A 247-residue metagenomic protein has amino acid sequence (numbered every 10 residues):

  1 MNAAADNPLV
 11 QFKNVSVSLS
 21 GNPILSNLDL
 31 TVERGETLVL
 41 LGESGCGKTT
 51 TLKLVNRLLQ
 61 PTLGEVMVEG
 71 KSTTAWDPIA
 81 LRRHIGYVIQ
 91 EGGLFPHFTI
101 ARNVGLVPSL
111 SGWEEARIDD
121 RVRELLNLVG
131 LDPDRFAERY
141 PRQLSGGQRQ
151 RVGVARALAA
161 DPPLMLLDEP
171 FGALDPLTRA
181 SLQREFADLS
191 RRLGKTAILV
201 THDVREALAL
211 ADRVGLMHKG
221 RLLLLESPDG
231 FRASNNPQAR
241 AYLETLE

Functional and structural regions predicted by a protein language model:
N56: Helix-to-loop junction immediately C-terminal to a conserved catalytic motif
S72-G86, L110, E115-A116, F231-N235: ABC ATPase NBD coupling module
A101-S109, D119, R123: Short helical segment in ABC ATPase nucleotide-binding domains corresponding to the A-loop/adjacent helical element
A116-R135, D188: Conserved ABC ATPase "signature" region
R139-L144, Q148: Conserved ABC ATPase signature
D161: Conserved catalytic motifs of ABC-family nucleotide-binding domains
